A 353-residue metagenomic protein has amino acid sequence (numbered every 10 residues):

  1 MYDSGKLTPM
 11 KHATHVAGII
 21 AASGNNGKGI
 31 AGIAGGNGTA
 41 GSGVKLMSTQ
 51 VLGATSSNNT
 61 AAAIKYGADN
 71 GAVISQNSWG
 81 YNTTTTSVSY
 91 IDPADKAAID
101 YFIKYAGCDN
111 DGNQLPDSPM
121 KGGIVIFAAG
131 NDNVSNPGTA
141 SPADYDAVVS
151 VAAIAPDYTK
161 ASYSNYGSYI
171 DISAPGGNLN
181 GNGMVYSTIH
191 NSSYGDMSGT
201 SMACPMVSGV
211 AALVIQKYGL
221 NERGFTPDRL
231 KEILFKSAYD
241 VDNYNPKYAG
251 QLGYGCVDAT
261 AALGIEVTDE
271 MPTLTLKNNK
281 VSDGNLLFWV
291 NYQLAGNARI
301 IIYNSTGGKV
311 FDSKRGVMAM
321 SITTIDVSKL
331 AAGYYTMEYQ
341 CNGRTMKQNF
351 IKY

Functional and structural regions predicted by a protein language model:
M1-A98, A152-A155, K217-P227, V241: Subtilisin-like peptidase catalytic core
V16, A72-I189, F235-Y239: Catalytic-core segments of hydrolase enzymes
A17-I20, T49-V51, V73, N77 (+1 more regions): Hydrolase catalytic cores
A72-N77, K121-G123, V148-S150, S162 (+2 more regions): C-terminal subdomain of the subtilisin-like protease fold in secreted/lumenal serine endopeptidases
S198, S282-D283, A331-A332: Surface-exposed loops/turns
T268-I301, S321-I325: Glycine-centered coil/turn sites that cap beta-strands in beta-rich domains
K277, L286-W289, G308, A332-Y353: C-terminal tail/sorting-segment detector
R315-N342: Short, surface-exposed loop/turn motifs with a glycine/proline- and acidic-biased composition
